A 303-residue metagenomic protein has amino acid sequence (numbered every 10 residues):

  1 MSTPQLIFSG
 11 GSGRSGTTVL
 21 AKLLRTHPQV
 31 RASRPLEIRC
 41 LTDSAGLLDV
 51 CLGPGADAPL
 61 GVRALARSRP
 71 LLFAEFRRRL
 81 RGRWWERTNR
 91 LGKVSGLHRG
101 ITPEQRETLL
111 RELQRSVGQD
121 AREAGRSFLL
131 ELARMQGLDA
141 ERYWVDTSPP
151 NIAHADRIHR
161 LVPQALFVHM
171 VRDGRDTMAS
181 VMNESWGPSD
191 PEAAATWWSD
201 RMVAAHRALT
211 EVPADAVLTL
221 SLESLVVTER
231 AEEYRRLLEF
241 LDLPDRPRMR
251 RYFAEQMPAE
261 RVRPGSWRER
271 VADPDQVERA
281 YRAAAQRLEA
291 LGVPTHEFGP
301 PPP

Functional and structural regions predicted by a protein language model:
M1-F8, M182-S185, H206-T210, D215-V217 (+1 more regions): PAPS-dependent sulfotransferases, especially Golgi type II membrane carbohydrate sulfotransferases
G11-S12: P-loop (Walker A) phosphate-binding loop of NTP-binding proteins
T18-V30: A conserved segment at the C-terminal end of the G1
P28-A32, L166-F167: Catalytic donor-sugar/metal-binding loop of nucleotide-sugar-dependent glycosyltransferases
S33-L36, P247-M249: Catalytic beta-strand/loop signature of glycosyltransferases that borders the donor
P35-W144: PAPS-dependent sulfation machinery
L52-V62, P188-W197, W267-P274: A polyampholytic, Gly/Pro-enriched intrinsically disordered region
P103-R248, S266: PAPS-dependent sulfotransferase catalytic domain
